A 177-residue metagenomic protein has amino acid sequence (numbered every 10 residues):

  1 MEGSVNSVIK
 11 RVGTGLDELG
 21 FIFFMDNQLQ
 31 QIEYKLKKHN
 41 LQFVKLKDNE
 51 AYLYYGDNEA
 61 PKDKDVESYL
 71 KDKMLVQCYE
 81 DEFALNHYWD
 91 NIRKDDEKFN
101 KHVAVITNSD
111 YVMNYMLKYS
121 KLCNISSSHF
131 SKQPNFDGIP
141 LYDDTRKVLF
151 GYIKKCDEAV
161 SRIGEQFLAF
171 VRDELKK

Functional and structural regions predicted by a protein language model:
M1-E33: Central regulatory/effector-binding core of bacterial HTH transcription factors
S4-I9, D65, Y111-M113: Short acidic active-site motifs
G13-E18, D81-I139: Hydrophobic hinge/microswitch elements
F24-M25, D57, S126-F130: Short secondary-structure boundary segments
L29, P61-D65, L70-E97: Secondary-structure junction motif
K37-V44, D48-N49, Y111-A159: Beta-alpha-beta core module
V66, Y88, A159-D173: Short amphipathic alpha-helical coupling segments at ligand-binding clamshell hinges and other catalytic/signaling
